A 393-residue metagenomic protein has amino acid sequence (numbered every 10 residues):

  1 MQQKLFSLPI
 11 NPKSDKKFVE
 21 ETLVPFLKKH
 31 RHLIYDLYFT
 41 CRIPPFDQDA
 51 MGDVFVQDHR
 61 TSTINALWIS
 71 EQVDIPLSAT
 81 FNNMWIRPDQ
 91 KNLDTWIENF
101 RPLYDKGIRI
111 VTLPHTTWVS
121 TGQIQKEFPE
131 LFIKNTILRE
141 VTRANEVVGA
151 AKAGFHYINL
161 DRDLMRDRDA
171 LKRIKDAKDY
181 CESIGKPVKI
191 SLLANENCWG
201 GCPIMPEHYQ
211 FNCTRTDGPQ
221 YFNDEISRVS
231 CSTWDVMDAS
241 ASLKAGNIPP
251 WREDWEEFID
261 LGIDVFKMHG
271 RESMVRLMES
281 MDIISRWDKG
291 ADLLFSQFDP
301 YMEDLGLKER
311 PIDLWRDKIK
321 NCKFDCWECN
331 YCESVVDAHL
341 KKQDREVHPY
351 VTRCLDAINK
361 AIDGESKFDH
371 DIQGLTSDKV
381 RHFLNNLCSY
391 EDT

Functional and structural regions predicted by a protein language model:
Q2-E146, F155-T393: Active-site pocket-lining/capping segments in soluble small-molecule metabolic enzymes
